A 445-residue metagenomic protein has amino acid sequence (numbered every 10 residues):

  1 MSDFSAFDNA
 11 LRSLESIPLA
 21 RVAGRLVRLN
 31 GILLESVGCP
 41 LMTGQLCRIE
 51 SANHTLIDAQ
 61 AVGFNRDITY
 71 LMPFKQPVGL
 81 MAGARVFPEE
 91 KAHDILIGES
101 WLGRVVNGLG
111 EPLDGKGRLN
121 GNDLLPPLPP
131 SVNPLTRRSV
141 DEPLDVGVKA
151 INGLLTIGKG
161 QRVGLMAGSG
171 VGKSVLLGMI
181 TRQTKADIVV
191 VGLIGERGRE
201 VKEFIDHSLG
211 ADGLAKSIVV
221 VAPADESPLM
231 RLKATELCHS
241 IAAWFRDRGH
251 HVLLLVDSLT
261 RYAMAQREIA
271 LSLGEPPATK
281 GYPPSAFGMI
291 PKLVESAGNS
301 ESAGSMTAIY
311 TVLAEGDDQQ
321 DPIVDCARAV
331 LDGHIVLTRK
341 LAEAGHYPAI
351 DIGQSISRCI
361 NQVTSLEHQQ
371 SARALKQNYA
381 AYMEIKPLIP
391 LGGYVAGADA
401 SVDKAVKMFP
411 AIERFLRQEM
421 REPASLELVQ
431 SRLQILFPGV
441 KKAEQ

Functional and structural regions predicted by a protein language model:
M1-R104, L109-L113: N-terminal accessory targeting/assembly segments
A6-L11, F87-E89, V146-I151, C238 (+1 more regions): Phosphate-interacting basic helix/loop segments used at nucleotide- and nucleic-acid interfaces
V22, I57, A82, W101 (+4 more regions): Residue-level signal for beta-strand positions within conserved beta-sheet cores that form or flank
V22, T43, W101, G121-D123 (+5 more regions): A generic structural signal for well-ordered coil/turn residues at beta-strand boundaries that shape enzyme active-site
R28-N30, G38, S51-N53, G63 (+12 more regions): Flexible glycine-/small-residue-rich
T55-D58, H93-I97, P112-R118, L135-R138 (+3 more regions): Active-site phosphate-binding and catalytic loops of NTP-dependent enzymes
A84-V86, H93, L113-Q161, S174-M179 (+2 more regions): P-loop NTPase nucleotide-binding/switch module
G153-L154, G160-Q445: P-loop NTPase catalytic core
